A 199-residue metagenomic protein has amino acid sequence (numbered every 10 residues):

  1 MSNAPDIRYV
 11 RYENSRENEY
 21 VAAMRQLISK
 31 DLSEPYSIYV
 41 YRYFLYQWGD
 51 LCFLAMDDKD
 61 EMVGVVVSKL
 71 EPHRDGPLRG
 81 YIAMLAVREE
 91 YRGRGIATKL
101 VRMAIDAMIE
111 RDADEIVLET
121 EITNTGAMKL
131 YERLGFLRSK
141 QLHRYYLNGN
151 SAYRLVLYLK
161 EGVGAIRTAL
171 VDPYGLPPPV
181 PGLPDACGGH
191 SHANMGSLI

Functional and structural regions predicted by a protein language model:
N3-E90, V101-R111, Y158-K160, L170-I199: Acetyl-CoA-dependent GNAT
R16-Y20, M24, S37, I96-A97 (+5 more regions): Alpha-helical interaction elements in eukaryotic regulators
W48, G76, N124, Y146-S151: Short acidic/glycine-enriched loop/turn segments that link adjacent beta-strands
M56, V66, I116, G149-Y158 (+1 more regions): C-terminal interaction modules of eukaryotic adaptor/scaffold proteins
P77, A127, G164-I166: Intrinsically disordered, low-complexity acidic/polar segments
V87-D106, T125, K129-R133: Conserved acetyl-CoA-binding loop-helix of GNAT-fold acetyltransferases
R94, R111-D114: Short coil/turn segments at alpha/beta junctions that flank glycine-rich nucleotide-binding fingerprints
V117-T120, E132-R154: Conserved catalytic-core motifs of GNAT/GCN5-like acyltransferases
